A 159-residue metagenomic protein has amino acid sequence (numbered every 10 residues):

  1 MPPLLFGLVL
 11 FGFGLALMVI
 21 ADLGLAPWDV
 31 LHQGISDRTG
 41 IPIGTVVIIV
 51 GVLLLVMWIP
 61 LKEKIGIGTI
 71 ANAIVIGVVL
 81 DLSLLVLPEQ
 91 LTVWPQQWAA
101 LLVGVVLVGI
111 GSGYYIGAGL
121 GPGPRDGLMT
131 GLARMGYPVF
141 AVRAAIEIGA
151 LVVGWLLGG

Functional and structural regions predicted by a protein language model:
M1-G159: Core subunits and conserved enzymes of cellular information-processing and envelope-translocation systems across
